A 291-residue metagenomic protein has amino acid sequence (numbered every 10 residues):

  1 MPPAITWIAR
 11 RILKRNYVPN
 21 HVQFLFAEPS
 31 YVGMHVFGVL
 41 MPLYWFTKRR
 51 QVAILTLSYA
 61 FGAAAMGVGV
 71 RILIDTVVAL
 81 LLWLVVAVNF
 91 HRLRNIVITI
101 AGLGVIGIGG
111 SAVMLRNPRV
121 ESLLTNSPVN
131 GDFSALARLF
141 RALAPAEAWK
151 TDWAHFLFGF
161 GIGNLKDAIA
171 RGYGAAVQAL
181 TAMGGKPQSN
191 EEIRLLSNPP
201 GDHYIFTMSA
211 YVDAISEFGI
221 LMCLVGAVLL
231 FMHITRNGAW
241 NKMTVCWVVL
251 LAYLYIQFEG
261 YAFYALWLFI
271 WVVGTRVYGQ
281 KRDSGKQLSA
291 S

Functional and structural regions predicted by a protein language model:
M1-S127, H203-S291: Hydrophobic transmembrane helix bundles of membrane-integrated enzymes that assemble and modify cell-envelope
M114-A146: Alpha-helical transmembrane segments and their immediate interhelical/interface regions in integral membrane proteins
F133-L136, F140, A146, A154-F218: Long extracytoplasmic/lumenal interhelical loops at the membrane interface of multi-pass membrane proteins
